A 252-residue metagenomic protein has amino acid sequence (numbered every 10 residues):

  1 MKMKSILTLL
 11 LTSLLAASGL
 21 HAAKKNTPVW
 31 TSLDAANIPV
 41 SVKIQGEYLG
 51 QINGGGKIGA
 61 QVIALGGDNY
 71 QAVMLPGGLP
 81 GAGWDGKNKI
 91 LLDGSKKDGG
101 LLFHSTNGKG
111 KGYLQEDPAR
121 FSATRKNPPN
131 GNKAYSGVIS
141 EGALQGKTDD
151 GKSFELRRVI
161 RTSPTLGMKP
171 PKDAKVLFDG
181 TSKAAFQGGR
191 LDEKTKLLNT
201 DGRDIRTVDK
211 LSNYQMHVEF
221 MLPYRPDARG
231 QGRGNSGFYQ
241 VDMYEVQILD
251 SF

Functional and structural regions predicted by a protein language model:
M1-L9: Bacterial N-terminal signal peptides that target proteins for export
T8-A17: Bacterial N-terminal signal peptides
A22-K25, L79-F252: Carbohydrate-interacting regions of secretory-pathway proteins
K25-D68, A185-K196: Short, solvent-exposed loop/hinge segments that bridge or flank secondary-structure elements
Q45, K57-G59, N69, L211-H217 (+1 more regions): A common structural microfeature
Y48, Y70-A72, F103: A short hydrophobic beta-strand element
L49-Q51, V73, H217-M221: Residue-level recognition of well-ordered beta-strand positions that form the cores of beta-sheet-rich folds across
I52-K96: N-terminal glycine/threonine-rich, aromatic-flanked beta-hairpin/loop signature
